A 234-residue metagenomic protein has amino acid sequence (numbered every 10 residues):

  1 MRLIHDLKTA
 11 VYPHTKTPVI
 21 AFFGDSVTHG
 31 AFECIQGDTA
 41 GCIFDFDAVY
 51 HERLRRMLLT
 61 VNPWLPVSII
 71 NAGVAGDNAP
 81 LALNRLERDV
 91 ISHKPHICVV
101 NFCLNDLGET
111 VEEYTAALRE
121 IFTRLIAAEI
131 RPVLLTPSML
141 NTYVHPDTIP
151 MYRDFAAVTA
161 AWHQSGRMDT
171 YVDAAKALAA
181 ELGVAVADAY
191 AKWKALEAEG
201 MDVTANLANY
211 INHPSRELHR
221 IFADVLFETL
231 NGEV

Functional and structural regions predicted by a protein language model:
M1-A72, R85-K94: Serine-esterase "nucleophile elbow" of acetyl-processing enzymes
P13-H14, R53-S68, L81-V234: Alpha-helical cap/lid subdomain in secreted, periplasmic, or secretory-pathway luminal O-acyl-processing enzymes
G24, G73, F102-D106: Short, histidine-centered active-site or binding-site loop motifs used for metal coordination, general acid-base
C42, F46, V74, H163 (+1 more regions): Pocket-edge positions in alpha/beta enzyme catalytic cores
G73-A75, S138-M139: Short, solvent-exposed turn/loop segments enriched in Gly/Ser/Thr/Pro and often Arg
